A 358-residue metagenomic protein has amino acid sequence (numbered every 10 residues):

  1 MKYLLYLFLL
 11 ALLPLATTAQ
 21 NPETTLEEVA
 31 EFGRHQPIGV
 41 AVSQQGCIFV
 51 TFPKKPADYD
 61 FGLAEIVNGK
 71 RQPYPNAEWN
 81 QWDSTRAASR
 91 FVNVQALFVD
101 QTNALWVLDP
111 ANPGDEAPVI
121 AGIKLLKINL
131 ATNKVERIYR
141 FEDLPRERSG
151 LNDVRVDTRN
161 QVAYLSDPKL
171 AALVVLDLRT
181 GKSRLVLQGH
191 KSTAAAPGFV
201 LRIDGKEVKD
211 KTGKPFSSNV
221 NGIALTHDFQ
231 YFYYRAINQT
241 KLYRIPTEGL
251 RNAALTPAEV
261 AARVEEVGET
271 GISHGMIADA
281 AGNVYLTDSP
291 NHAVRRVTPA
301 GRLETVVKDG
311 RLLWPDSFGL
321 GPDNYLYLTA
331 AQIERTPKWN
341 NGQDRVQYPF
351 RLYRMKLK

Functional and structural regions predicted by a protein language model:
E27-F61: Beta-strand-rich domains and repeat architectures in extracellular enzymes and scaffolds, especially beta-propellers
R34-Q45, D83-A104, L108, L144-A163 (+4 more regions): Beta-rich, blade/repeat-based domains predominating in secreted/periplasmic proteins but also intracellular
F49-N80, L130-A131: Beta-propeller domains
V50-P56, V107-P110, Y164-K169, T226 (+4 more regions): Conserved beta-strand positions in repeat-built beta-propeller and related beta-rich domains
R71-N80, E136-R140, R184-F199, N252-E265 (+1 more regions): Beta-propeller fold detector
F91, G114, P118-Q161, S166: Asp-box/WD-like beta-propeller blade repeats and closely related beta-sheet repeat scaffolds
L178-K182, K191-S192, R244-T256, L357-K358: Short loop/turn segments immediately following beta-strands, especially the blade-tip and inter-blade linker loops
G319-K358: Blade-level signature of beta-propeller repeat domains, shared across WD40, Kelch, NHL, RCC1 and BNR/Asp-box propellers
